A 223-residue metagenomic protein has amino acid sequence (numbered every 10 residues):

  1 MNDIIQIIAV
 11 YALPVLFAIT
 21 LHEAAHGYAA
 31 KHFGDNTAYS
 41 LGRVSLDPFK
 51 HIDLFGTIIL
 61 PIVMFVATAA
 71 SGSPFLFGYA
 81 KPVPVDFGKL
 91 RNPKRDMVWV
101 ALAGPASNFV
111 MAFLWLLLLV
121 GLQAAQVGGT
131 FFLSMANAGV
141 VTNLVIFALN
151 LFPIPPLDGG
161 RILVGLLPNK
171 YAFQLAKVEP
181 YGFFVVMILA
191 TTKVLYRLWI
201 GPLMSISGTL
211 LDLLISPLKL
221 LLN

Functional and structural regions predicted by a protein language model:
M1-N223: Hydrophobic transmembrane alpha-helices and their immediate loop junctions in multi-pass integral membrane proteins
